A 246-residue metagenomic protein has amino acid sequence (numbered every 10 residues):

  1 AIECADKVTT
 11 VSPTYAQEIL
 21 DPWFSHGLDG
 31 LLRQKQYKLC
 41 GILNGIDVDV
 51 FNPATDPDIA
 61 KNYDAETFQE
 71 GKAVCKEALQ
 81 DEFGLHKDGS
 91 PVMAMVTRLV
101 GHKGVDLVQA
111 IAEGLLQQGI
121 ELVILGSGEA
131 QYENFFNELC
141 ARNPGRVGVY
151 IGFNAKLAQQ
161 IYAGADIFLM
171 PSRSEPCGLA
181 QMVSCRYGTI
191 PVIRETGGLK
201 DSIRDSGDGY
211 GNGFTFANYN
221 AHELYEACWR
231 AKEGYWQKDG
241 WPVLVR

Functional and structural regions predicted by a protein language model:
A1-R246: Catalytic cores of nucleotide-sugar-dependent glycosyltransferases that transfer UDP/GDP/TDP-activated
